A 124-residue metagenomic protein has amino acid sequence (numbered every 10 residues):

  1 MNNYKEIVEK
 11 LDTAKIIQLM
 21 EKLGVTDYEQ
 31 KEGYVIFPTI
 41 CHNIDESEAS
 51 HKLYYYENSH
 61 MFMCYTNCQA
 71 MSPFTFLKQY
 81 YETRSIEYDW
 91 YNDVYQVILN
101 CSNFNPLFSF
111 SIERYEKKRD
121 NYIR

Functional and structural regions predicted by a protein language model:
M1-I112: N-terminal structured subdomain of primase-like DNA metabolism proteins
Y115-R124: Short, intrinsically disordered, charge-balanced linker/junction segments flanking boundaries in proteins
